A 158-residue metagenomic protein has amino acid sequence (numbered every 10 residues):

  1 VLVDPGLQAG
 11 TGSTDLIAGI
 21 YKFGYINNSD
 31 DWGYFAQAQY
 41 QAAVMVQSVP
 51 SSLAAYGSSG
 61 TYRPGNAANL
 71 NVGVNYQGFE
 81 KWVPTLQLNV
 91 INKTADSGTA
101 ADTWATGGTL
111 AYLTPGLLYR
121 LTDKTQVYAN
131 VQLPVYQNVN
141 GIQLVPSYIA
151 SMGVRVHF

Functional and structural regions predicted by a protein language model:
V1-R63: Outer-membrane pore/translocation modules
V46-F158: Outer membrane beta-barrel transmembrane domains
